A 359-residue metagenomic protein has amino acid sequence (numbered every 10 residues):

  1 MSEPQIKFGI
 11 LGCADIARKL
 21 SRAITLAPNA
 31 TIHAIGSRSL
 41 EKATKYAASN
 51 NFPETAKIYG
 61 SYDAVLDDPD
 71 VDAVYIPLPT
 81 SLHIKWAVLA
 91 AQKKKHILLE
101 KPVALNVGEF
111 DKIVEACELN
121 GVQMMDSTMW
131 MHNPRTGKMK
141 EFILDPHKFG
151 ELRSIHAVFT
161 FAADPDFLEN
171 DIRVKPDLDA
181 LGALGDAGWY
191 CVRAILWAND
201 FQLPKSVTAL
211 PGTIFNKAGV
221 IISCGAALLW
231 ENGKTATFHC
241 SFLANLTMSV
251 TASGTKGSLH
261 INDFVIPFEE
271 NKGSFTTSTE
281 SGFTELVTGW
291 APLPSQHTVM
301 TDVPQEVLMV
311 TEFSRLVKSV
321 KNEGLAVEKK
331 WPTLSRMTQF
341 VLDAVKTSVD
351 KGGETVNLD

Functional and structural regions predicted by a protein language model:
M1-F52, S314: N-terminal Rossmann-like dinucleotide-binding module
M1-S2, A30, N50-N51, A73-Y75 (+3 more regions): C-terminal helix-rich "cap/oligomerization" subdomain common to oxidoreductases
A27, G225, T255-T333: C-terminal glycine/acidic-rich active-site capping loop/insertion
N50-A116: Beta-loop-alpha module in the N-terminal Rossmann-like domain of NAD(P)-dependent dehydrogenases, especially those
L99-E100, M124-D126, I261: Hydrophobic residues in well-ordered beta-strands that form the structural core
K112-W130, E151-I155: Rossmann-fold dehydrogenase core element
W130-K217: Predominantly a Rossmann-like dinucleotide-binding segment in NAD(P)-dependent oxidoreductases
C191-N271, V307-N322, A344, N357: Contiguous beta-strand/loop segments that form the cofactor/metal-binding neighborhood of enzyme cores
